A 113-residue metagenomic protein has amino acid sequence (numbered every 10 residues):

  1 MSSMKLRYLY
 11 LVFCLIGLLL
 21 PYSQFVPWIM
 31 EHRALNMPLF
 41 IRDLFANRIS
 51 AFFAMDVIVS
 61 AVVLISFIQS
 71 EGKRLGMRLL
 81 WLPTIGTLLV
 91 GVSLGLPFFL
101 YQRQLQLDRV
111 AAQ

Functional and structural regions predicted by a protein language model:
M1-C14: Alpha-helical transmembrane segments and their helix-start/interface "positive-inside/aromatic belt" motifs in integral
S2, L107-Q113: Short, charged juxtamembrane terminal tails flanking transmembrane helices
G17-E31: Alpha-helical transmembrane segments of multi-pass membrane proteins
R33-N47: Perimembrane loop-to-helix junctions flanking transmembrane segments
D43-A61: Interfacial helix-start motif at the membrane-water boundary
S60-R74: Transmembrane alpha-helical segments in integral membrane proteins
G76-W81: Membrane-helix interface segments
T84-Y101: Hydrophobic, aromatic-rich membrane-embedded alpha-helical segments
